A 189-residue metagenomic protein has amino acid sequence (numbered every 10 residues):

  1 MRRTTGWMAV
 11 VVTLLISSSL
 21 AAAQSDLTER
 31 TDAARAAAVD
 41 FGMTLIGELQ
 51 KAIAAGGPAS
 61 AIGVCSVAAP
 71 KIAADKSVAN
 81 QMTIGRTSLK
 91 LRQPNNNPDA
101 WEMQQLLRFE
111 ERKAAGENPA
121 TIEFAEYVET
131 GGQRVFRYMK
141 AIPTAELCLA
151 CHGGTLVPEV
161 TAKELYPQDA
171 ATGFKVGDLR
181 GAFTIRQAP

Functional and structural regions predicted by a protein language model:
M1-V10: Bacterial N-terminal signal peptides that target proteins for export
A9-S18: Bacterial N-terminal signal peptides
S19-A23: Sec/Tat signal peptide C-region and signal peptidase I cleavage site
Q24-T144, V157-P189: Extracytoplasmic c-type cytochrome modules immediately beyond a signal peptide or single-pass transmembrane anchor
A145-T155: The canonical Cys-X-X-Cys-His
